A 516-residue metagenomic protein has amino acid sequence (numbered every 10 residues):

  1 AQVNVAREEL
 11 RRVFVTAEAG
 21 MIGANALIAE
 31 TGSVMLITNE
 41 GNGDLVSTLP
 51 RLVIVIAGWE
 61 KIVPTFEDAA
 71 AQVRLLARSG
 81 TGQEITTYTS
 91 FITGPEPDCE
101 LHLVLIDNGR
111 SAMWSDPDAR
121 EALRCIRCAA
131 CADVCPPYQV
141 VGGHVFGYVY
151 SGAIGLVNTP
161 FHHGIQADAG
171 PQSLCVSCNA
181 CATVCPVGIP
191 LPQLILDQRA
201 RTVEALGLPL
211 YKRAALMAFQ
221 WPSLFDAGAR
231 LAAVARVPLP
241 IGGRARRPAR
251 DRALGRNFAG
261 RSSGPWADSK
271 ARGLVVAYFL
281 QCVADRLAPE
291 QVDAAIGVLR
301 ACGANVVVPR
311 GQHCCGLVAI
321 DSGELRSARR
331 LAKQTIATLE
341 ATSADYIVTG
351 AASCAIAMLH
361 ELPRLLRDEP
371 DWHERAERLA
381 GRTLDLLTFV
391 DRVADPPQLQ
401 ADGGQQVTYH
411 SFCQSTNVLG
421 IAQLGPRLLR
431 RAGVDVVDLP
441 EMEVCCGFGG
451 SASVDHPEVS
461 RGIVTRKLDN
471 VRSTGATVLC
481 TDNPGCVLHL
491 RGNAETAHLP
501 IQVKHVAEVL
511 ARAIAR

Functional and structural regions predicted by a protein language model:
A1-S47, I85, F91, P97 (+1 more regions): Iron-sulfur cluster-binding electron-transfer modules in prokaryotic oxidoreductases
Q2-V157, T388-F389, Q406-V418: Catalytic cores of enzyme domains
R51-V53, S177-C181, V471-T477: Short, surface-exposed connector motifs at secondary-structure boundaries
I54, P117-L123, L156-D168, N179-P186 (+3 more regions): Short beta-alpha connecting loops at secondary-structure transitions that line or flank enzyme active sites
S111-A122, H162-Q172, R300-G303, R431-V436: Short, intrinsically disordered, charge-biased short linear motifs at domain edges
A122-C128, A132, Q172-A182, Q312 (+2 more regions): Residues immediately within or flanking Cys/His clusters that coordinate Zn2+ in small zinc-binding modules
A130-V157, L174, A180-R201, A357 (+1 more regions): Iron-sulfur cluster-binding cysteine motifs and their immediate structural context in ferredoxin-like electron-transfer
V157-L174, V437-A452: Generic long, charged, amphipathic alpha-helical segments
